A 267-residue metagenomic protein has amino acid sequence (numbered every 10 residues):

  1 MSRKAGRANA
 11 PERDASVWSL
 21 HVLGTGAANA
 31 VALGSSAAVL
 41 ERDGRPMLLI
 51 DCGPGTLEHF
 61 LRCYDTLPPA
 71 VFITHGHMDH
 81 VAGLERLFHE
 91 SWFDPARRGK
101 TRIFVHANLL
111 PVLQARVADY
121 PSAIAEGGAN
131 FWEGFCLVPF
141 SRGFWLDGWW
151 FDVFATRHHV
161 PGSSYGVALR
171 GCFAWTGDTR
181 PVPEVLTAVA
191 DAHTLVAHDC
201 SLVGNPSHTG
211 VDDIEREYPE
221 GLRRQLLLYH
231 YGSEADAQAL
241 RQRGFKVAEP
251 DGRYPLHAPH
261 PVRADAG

Functional and structural regions predicted by a protein language model:
S2-C63, G134-E184, G252-G267: Core dinuclear metal-dependent hydrolase active-site scaffold
N29, T56, D79, V203-G204 (+1 more regions): Glycine-rich nucleotide phosphate-binding loop and flanking beta-alpha elements of Rossmann-like dinucleotide-binding
G44-L48, G99-R102, C172-F173, R223-L226: Short active-site oxyanion
P46-M47, P54-F104, A192-T194: Active-site metal-binding motif and surrounding structural segment of the metallo-beta-lactamase
L49-G53, F60, P69-D79, H106 (+4 more regions): Active-site neighborhood of phospho(di)ester-bond hydrolases with catalytic His/Asp-centered motifs
E58-H59, H80-G83, V112-L113, E184 (+1 more regions): Phosphate- and divalent-cation-binding pockets in alpha/beta enzyme and binding domains that engage nucleotide-derived
D94-C136: Acidic/polar short surface loop at catalytic or gating sites that assists cofactor/ion binding and chemistry
P181-A266: Cap/insert and terminal regions of metallo-dependent hydrolase folds
